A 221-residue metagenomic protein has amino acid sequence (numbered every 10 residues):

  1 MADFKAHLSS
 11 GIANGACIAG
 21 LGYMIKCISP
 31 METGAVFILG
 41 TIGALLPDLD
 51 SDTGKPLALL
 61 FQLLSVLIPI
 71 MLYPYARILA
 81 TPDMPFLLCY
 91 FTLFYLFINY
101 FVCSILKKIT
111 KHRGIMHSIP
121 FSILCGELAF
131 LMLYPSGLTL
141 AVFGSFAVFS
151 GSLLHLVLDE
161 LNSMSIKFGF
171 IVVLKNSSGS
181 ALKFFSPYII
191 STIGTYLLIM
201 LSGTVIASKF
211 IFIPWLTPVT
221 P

Functional and structural regions predicted by a protein language model:
M1-P221: N-terminal membrane-targeting hydrophobic helices
